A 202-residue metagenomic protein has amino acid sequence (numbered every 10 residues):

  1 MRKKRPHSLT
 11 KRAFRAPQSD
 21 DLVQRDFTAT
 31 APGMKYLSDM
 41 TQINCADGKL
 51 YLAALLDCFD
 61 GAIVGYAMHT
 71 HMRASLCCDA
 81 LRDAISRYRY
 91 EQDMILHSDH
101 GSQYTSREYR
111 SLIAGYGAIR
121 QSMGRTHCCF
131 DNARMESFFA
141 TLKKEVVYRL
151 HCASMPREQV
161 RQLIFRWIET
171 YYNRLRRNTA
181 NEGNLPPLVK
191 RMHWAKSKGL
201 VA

Functional and structural regions predicted by a protein language model:
M1-A31, T126, L185-K198: Basic, flexible linker segments flanking DNA-binding modules in nucleic acid-interacting mobile-element proteins
L9-F14, S98-H100, S106-E108, M123-K143 (+3 more regions): RNase H-like two-metal-ion nuclease catalytic core shared by retroviral integrases and related mobile-element nucleases
K11, A114, T141-A202: C-terminal domain-tail junction helix/linker
R25-V64, T70: An active-site-proximal beta-strand-loop segment
N44, G48, Y66-Y90: Active-site beta-loop-alpha junctions of metal-dependent nucleic acid enzymes, especially the RNase H-like/DDE
D60-Y66, Q121-G124, Y148-L150: Short small-residue beta-strand/loop micro-motif enriched in glycine and branched aliphatics
A114-Q121: Glycine-enriched alpha-helix->loop->beta-strand junction motifs that scaffold or abut catalytic
